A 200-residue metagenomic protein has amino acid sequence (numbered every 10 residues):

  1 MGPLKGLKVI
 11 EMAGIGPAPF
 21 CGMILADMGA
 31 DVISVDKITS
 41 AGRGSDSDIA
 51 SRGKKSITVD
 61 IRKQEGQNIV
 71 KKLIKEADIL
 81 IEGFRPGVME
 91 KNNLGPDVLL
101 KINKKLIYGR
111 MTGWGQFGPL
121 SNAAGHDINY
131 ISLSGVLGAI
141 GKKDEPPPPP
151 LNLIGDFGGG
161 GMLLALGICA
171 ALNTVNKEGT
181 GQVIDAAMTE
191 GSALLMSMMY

Functional and structural regions predicted by a protein language model:
M1-S40: Conserved small-residue-rich beta-alpha loop and adjacent elements that most often cradle the phosphate/pyrophosphate
I10, A50-K101: A structured beta-alpha segment of the ubiquitous adenosine-cofactor-binding alpha/beta core
I10, I33, I57, I107-G109 (+1 more regions): Hydrophobic/aromatic beta-strand patches that form the interior of the parallel beta-sheet core in alpha/beta enzyme
G14, I61, R85-P86, T112-G113 (+1 more regions): Short glycine-/small-residue-rich Rossmann-like dinucleotide-binding loops
G16, T39, E65, G87-M89 (+2 more regions): Glycine-rich nucleotide phosphate-binding loop and flanking beta-alpha elements of Rossmann-like dinucleotide-binding
I24, M28, N92-Y200: Active-site-adjacent "lid/gating" segments in soluble enzymes
D27-D60: Glycine-rich phosphate-binding loop and adjoining beta1-alpha1-beta2 segment of Rossmann-like nucleotide-binding folds
